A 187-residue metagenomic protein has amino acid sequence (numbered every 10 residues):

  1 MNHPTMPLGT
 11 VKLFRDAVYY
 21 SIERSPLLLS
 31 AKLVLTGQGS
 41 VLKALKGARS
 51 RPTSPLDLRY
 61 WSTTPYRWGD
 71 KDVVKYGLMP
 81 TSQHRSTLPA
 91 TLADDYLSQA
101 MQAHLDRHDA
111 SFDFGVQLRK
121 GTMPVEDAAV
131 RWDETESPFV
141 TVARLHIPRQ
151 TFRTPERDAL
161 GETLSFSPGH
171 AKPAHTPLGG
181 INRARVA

Functional and structural regions predicted by a protein language model:
M1-A187: Active-site-adjacent core segments of small-molecule enzymes
